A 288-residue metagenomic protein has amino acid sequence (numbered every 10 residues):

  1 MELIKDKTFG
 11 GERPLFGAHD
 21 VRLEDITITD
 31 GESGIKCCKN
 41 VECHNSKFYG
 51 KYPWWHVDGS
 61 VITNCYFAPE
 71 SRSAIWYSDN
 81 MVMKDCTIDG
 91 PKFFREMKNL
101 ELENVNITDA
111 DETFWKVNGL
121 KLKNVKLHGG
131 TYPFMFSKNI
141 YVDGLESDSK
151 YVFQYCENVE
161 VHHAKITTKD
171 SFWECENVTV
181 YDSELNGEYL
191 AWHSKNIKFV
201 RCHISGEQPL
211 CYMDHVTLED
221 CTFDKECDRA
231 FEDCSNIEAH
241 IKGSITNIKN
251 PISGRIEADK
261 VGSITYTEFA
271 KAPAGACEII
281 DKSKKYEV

Functional and structural regions predicted by a protein language model:
M1-V288: Long, distal/terminal scaffolding or interaction modules with repetitive or compositionally biased sequence
